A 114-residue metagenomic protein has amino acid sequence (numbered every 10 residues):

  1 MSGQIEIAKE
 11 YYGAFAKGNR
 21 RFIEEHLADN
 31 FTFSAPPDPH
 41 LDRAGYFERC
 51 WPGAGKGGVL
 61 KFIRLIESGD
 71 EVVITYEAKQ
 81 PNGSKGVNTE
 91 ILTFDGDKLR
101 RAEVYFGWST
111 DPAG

Functional and structural regions predicted by a protein language model:
M1-E6, P112-G114: Basic/polar N-terminal segments that are highly enriched at the extreme N-terminus, encompassing both cleavable
E6-I7, G57: Short, conserved clusters of charged catalytic residues that mark active-site and nucleotide-handling motifs
I7, K17-S34: Short, well-ordered alpha-helical segments enriched in acidic and aromatic residues
K9-G13: Amphipathic alpha-helical repeat scaffolds
F15-A16, A54: Hydrophobic residues in alpha-helical segments
S34-P36, G45-G114: A beta-strand edge to alpha-helix "cap/lid" segment located at domain peripheries
P39-L41: Acidic-and-aromatic substrate-binding clefts and catalytic sites of carbohydrate-active enzymes
